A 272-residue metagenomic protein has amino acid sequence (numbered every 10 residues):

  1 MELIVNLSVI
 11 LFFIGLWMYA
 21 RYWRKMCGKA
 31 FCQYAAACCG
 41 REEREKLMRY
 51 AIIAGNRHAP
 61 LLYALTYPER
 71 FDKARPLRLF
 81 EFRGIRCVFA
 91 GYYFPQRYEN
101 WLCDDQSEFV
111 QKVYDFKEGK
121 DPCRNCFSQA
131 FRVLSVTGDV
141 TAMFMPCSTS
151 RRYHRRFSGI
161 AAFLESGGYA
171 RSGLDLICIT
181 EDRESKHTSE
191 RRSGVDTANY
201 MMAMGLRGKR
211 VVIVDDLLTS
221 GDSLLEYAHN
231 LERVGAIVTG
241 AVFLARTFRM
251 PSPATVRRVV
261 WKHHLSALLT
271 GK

Functional and structural regions predicted by a protein language model:
M1-L7: Feature marks short, highly hydrophobic, charge-poor N-terminal signal-anchor/signal peptide-like helices that anchor
F13-C27: Membrane-interface motif at the C-terminal end of an N-terminal transmembrane signal
W23-T66: Alpha-helical protein-protein interaction scaffolds
K46-L47, G159, E226-N230: A short acidic, amphipathic alpha-helical/loop segment
R49, R57-V140, C178-R207, R246-T247: Active-site-facing substrate-recognition patch
D139-S148: Short glycine-rich phosphate-binding loop at a beta-alpha junction
R152-R171: Substrate-recognition/cap helix-loop segment adjacent to the acidic, metal-dependent catalytic center of Asp-based
L174-T180, E184-G271: PRPP/pyrophosphate-binding module of the type I phosphoribosyltransferase fold
